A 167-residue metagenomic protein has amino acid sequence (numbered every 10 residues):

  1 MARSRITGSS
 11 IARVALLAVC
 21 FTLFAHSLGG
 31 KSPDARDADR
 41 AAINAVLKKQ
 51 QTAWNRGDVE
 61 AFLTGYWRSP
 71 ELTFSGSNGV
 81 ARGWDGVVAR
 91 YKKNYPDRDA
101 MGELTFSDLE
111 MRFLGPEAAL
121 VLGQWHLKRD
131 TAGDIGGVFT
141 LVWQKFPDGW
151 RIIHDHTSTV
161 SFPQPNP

Functional and structural regions predicted by a protein language model:
M1-S9: N-terminal secretory signal peptides that target proteins for export/translocation
A12-L17: Sec-dependent signal peptide recognition, specifically the positively charged N-region followed immediately by
V19-G65, G86, P163-P167: Short, low-complexity N-terminal intrinsically disordered segments enriched in polar/charged residues
D37, A41-N44, V59-E117, H126-R129 (+1 more regions): A solvent-exposed, acidic/Ser-Thr-rich amphipathic alpha-helical stretch
F106-D108, L122, I152: Hydrophobic residues on conserved beta-strands that form the core of alpha/beta folds
M111-A119, W143-G149: A short, structured loop/turn motif at beta-sheet edges
L120-Q124, T140: Beta-strand secondary-structure signal
G136-P163: Short beta-strand edge/turn micro-motifs at domain boundaries
